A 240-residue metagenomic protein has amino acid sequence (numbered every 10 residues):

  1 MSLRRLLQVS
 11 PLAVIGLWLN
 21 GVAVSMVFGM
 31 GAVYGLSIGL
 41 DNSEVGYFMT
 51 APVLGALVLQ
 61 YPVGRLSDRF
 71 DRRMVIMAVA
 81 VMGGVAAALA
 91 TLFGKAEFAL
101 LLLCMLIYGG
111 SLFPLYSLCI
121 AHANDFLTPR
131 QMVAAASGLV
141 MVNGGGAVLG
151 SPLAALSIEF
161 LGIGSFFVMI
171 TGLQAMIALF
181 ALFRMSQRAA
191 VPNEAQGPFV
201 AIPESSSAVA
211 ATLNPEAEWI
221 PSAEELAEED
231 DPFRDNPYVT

Functional and structural regions predicted by a protein language model:
M1-I15, P198-A201: Juxtamembrane intracellular "pre-TM" segments in multi-pass secondary transporters
L7-V27, L106: Pair of pore-lining "gating" transmembrane helices in MFS-fold secondary transporters
N42, L127-L139: Loop-to-transmembrane helix entry/capping segments in MFS-fold secondary transporters and related SLC/MFSD carriers
V58-D71, I158-E159: Helix-to-loop junctions at the C-terminal end of transmembrane segments in multipass secondary transporters
M74-L89, T171: Structural signature of the two symmetry-related core transmembrane helices
F113-T128: Intracellular juxtamembrane helix-capping segments at the cytosolic ends of symmetry-related transmembrane helices
L156-Q174: A membrane-interface helix-boundary motif in multi-pass transporters
R184-T240: Intrinsic disorder in cytosolic terminal tails and internal cytosolic loops of multi-pass membrane transporters
